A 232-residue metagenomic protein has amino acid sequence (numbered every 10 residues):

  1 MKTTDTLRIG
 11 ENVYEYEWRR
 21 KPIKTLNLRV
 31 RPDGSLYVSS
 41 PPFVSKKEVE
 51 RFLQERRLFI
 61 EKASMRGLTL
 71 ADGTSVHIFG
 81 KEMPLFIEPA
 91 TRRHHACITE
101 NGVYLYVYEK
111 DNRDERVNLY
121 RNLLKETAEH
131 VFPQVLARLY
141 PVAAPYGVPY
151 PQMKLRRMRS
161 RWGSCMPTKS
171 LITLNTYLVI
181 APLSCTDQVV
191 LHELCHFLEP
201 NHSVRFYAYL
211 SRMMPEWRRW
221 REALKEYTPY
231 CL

Functional and structural regions predicted by a protein language model:
M1-Q188, F197-L232: Active-site-proximal or metal-binding-adjacent scaffold patches in catalytic folds
E193: Walker B catalytic acidic pair
